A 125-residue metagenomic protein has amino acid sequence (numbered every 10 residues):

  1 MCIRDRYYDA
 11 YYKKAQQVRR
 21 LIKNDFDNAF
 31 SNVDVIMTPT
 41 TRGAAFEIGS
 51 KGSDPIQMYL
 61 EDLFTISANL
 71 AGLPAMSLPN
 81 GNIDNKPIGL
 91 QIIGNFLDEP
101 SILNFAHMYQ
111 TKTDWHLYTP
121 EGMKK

Functional and structural regions predicted by a protein language model:
R4-L70, T119-K124: Serine-dependent amide/ester hydrolase catalytic core
R4-N24, L70-K125: Structural helix-boundary/capping segments
